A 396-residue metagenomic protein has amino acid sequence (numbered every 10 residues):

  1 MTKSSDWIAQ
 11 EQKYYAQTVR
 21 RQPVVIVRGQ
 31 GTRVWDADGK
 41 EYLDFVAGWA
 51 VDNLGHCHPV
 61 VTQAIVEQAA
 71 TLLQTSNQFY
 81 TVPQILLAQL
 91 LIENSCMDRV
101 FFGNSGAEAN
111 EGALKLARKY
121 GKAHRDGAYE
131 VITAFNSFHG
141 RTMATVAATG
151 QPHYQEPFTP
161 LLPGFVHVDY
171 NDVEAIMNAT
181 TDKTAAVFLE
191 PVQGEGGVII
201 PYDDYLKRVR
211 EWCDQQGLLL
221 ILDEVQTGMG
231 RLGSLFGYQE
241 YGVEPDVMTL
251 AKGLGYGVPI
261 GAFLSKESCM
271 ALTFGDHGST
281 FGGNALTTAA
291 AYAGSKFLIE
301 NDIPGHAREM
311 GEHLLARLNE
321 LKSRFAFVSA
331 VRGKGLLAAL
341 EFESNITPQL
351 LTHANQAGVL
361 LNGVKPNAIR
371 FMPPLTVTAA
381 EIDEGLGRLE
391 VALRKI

Functional and structural regions predicted by a protein language model:
M1-I396: Conserved N-terminal phosphate-binding loop of PLP-dependent enzymes in the Aspartate aminotransferase
